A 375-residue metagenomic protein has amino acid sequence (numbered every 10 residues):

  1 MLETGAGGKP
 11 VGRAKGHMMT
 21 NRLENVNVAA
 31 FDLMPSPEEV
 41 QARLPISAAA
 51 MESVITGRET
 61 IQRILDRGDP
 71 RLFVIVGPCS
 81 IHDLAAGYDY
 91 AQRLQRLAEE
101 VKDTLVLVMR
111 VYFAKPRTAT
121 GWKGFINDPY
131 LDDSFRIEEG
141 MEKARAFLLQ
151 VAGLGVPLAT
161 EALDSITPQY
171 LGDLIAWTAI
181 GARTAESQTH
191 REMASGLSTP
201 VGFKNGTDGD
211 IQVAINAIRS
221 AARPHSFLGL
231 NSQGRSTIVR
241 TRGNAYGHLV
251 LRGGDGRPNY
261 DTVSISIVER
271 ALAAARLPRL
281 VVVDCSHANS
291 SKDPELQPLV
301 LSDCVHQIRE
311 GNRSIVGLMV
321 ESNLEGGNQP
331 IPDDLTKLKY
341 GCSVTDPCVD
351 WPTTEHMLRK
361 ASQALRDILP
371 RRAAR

Functional and structural regions predicted by a protein language model:
E3-M18: Short, Lys/Arg-enriched N-terminal segments with co-localized hydrophobic residues within the first ~10-30 amino acids
H17-N25, A91, T104-Y260, S264-I265 (+8 more regions): Active-site-facing alpha/beta catalytic cores
N27-D66: N- or domain-start disorder-to-order transition segments that initiate the globular core
S36-P45, T241-D255, L338, C342: Gly-rich Lys/Arg/Thr-decorated short loops/hinges at beta-loop-alpha junctions or inter-strand turns that position
F73-A86, D346: Conserved phosphate/anionic-ligand binding catalytic regions in large, soluble enzymes, centered on
G77, V283, D350: Conserved, mostly hydrophobic/aromatic
N323-L369: Internal helix-turn-beta structural module
